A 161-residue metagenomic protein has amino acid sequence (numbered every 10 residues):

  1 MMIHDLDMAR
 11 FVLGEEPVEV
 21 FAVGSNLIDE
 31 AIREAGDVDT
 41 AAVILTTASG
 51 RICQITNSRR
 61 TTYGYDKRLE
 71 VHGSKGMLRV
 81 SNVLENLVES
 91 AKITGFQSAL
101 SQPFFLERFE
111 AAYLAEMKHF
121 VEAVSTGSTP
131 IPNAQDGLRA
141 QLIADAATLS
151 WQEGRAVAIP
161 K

Functional and structural regions predicted by a protein language model:
M1-I52, S58-Y63, Q135: Rossmann-like dinucleotide-binding domain that binds NAD(P)(H)
D5-L6, L114-K118, A144-D145: A general structural signal for well-ordered alpha-helical segments in protein cores
A48, H119-K161: C-terminal helix-rich "cap/oligomerization" subdomain common to oxidoreductases
R51-I52, K75-M77: Structural motif
Q54-N57, V80-N82: Beta-strand scaffold of nucleotide-dependent catalytic cores
T56-R60, E70-S74, P160-K161: Glycine-rich Rossmann NAD(P)(H)-binding loop
T62, L106-M117: Active-site loop of classical SDR/Rossmann-like NAD(P)-dependent oxidoreductases, centered on the catalytic Tyr-X3-Lys
L69, E85-Q97: Short polybasic amphipathic segments
